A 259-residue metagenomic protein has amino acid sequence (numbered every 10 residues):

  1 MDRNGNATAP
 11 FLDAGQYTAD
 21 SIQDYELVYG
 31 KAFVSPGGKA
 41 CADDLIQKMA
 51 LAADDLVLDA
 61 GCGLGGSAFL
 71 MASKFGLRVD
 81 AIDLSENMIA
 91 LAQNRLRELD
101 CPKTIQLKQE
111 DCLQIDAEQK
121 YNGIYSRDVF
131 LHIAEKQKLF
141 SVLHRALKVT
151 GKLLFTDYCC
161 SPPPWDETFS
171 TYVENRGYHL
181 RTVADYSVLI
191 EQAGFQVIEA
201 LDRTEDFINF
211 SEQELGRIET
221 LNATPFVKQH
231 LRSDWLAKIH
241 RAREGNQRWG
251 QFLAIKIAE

Functional and structural regions predicted by a protein language model:
M1-E26: N-terminal, positively charged/glycine-rich alpha-helical extensions of SAM-dependent methyltransferases
E26-D43: Conserved SAM-binding loop and adjacent beta-strand
L58, L64-L113: Class I SAM-dependent methyltransferase SAM/SAH-binding core
Q114-I124: A short acidic, Gly/Pro-enriched loop at the edge of an enzyme's catalytic core that lines a small-molecule cofactor
G123-E135: A short SAM/SAH-binding and catalytic strip from SAM-dependent methyltransferases
Q137-K152: A short glycine-rich, Lys/Arg-flanked "PGG" loop and its adjoining helix->strand segment in the class I
Y158-G177: Short, glycine-/aromatic-enriched active-site segment of Class I SAM-dependent methyltransferases
E199-E259: Conserved Class I S-adenosyl-L-methionine
